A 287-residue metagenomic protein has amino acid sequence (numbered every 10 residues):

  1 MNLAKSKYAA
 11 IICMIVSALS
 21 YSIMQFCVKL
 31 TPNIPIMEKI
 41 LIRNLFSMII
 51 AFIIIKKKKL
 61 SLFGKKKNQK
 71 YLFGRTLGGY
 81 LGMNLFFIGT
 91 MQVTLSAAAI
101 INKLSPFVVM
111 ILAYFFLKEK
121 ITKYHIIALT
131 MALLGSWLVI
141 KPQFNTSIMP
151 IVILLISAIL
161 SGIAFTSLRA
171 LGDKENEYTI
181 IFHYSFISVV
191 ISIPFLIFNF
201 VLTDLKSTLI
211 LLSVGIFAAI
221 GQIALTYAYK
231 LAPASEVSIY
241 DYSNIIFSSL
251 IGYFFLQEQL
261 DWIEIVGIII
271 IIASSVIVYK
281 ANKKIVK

Functional and structural regions predicted by a protein language model:
M1-E38, T146-A170: Glycine-/small-residue-enriched transmembrane alpha-helix faces in small-molecule transporters and effluxers
M1-L19, M48-G74, K123, D173-E175 (+3 more regions): Membrane-interface interhelical linkers
S6-A9, N33, L41, G64-N68 (+4 more regions): Juxtamembrane helix-entry segments on the extracytoplasmic side of multipass membrane proteins
L19-I23, C27, F73-M91, L155-S167 (+2 more regions): Hydrophobic alpha-helical transmembrane segments of multi-pass membrane transport proteins, especially secondary
L45-I49, L133, V189-V190, I246-F247 (+1 more regions): Small-residue-rich packing faces within the transmembrane alpha-helices of Major Facilitator Superfamily
I88, S105-I127, I246-I265: C-terminal transmembrane-helix exit sites in multi-pass transporters
A98-L104, L171, E175-I187, Q222-Y253: Helix-helix packing/entry segments at the starts of transmembrane helices
Y124-I140, I263-N282: Hydrophobic transmembrane alpha-helices of multi-pass small-molecule transport proteins
